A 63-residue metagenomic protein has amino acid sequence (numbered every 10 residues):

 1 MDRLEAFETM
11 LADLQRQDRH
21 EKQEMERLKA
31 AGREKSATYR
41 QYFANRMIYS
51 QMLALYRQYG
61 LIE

Functional and structural regions predicted by a protein language model:
M1-E63: Extended, charge-rich alpha-helical interface modules
